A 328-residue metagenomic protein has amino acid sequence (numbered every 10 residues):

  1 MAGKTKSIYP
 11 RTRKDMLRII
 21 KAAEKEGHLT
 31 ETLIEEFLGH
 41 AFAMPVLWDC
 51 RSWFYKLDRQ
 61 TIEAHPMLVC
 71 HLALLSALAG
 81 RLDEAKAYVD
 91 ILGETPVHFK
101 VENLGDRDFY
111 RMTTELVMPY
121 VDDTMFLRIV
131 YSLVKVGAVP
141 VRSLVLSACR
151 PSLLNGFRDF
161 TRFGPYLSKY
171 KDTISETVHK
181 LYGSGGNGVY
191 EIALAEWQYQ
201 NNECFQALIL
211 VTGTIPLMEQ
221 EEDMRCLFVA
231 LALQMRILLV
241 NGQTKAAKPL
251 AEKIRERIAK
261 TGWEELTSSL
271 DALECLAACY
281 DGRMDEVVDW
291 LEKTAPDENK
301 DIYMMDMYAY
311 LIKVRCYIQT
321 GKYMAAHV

Functional and structural regions predicted by a protein language model:
A2-M67, E84, Y88: Extended alpha-helical scaffolding segments used for macromolecular assembly and cargo binding
R13-M16, G27, L47, L82 (+8 more regions): TPR-repeat structural position
A22, H40, L75, T114-V117 (+5 more regions): Residue-level signature for tetratricopeptide repeat
L38, R51-R59, V89-K100, V130-P140 (+5 more regions): Amphipathic alpha-helical segments of tetratricopeptide repeats
M44, A79, M118-Y120, N201 (+3 more regions): Structural motif corresponding to the intra-repeat A-B loop/turn of tetratricopeptide repeats
K100-Y110, A138-L153, V178-A193, M218-L233 (+3 more regions): Alpha-solenoid helical repeat architecture
L154-L250, I254: Internal metal/ion-chelating core segments
A207, M235-V328: Helix-coil-helix junctions within alpha-helical repeat/solenoid scaffolds
